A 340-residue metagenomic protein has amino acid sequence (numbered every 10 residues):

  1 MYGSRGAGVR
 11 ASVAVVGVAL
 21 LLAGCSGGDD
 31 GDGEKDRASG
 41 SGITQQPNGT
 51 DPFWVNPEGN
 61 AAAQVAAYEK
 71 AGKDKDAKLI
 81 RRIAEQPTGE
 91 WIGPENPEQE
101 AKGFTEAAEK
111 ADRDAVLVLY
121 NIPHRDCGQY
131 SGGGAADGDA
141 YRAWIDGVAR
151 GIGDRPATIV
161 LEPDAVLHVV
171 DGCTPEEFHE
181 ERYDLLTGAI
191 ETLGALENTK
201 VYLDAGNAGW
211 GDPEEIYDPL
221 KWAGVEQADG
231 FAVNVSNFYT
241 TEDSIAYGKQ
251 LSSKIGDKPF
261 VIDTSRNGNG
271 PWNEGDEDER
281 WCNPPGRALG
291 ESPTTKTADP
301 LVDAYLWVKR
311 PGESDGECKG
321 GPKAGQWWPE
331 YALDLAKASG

Functional and structural regions predicted by a protein language model:
M1-G17: N-terminal export and membrane-targeting signals
L21-G24: C-terminal motif of bacterial Sec signal peptides marking the signal peptidase cleavage site
S26-D29: Bacterial signal peptide processing site
N48-G151, R155, R310-L335: N-terminal carbohydrate-binding/catalytic regions of secreted carbohydrate-active enzymes
N56-I83, A208-P329: Surface-exposed substrate-engagement region within the catalytic domains of secreted or surface-exposed extracellular
P87-G93, S131-A136, L167-F178, Y202-A205 (+1 more regions): Surface-exposed cleft-lining segments at the edges of enzyme active sites
D112-V116, P156-V160, N198-Y202, A228-A232 (+2 more regions): Structural preference for beta-strand elements that scaffold enzyme active sites
G134-D154, P163-T199: Active-site cleft segment of glycoside hydrolase catalytic domains centered on the general acid/base Glu
